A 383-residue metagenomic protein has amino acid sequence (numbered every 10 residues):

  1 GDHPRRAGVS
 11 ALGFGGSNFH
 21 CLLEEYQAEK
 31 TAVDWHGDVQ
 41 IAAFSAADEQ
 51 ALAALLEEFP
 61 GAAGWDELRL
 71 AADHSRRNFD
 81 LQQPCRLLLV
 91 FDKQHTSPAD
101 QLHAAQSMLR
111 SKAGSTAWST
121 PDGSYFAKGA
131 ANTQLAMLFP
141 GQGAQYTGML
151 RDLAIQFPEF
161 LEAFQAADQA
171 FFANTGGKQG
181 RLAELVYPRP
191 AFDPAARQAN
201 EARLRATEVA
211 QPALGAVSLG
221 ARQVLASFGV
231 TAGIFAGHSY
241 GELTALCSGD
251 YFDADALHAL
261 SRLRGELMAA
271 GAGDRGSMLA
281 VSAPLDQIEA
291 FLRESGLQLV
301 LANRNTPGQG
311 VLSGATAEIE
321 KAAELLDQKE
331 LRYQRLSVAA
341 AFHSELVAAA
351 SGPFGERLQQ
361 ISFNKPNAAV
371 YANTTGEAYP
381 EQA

Functional and structural regions predicted by a protein language model:
D2-L135, Q145, R151, G271-Q287 (+1 more regions): Flexible catalytic loop/linker elements that gate and position reactive groups at enzyme active sites
G16, G141, G241: Active-site glycine-centered loops adjacent to acidic/histidine catalytic or metal-binding residues that shape
F19, L23, L52-L55, F59 (+10 more regions): Structural preference for long, well-ordered alpha-helical segments in enzyme cores
E24-K30, R151-E159, G249-A259, G352: A glycine- and small-aliphatic-rich helix-loop capping segment at beta-alpha/alpha-beta transitions that lines
T31-A51, F160-Q179, R262-R275, P366: Short, conserved aromatic-histidine micro-motifs
W65-R77, Q82-Q83, A117-D122, Q165-E201: N-terminal structural subdomain of ketosynthase/condensing enzymes
T120, G177, P188-A383: Acyltransferase
A131-E162, A166-A167: Short, surface-exposed "cap/lid" segments of acyl-processing enzymes
